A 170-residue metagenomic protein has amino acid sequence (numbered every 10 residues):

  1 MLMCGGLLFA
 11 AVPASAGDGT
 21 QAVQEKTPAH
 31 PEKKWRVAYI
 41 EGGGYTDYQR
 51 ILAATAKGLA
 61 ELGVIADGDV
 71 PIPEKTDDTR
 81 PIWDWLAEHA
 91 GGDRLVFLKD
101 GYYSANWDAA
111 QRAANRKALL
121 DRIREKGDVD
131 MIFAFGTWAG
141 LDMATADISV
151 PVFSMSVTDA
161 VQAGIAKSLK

Functional and structural regions predicted by a protein language model:
M1-L8: Gram-negative bacterial Sec-dependent N-terminal signal peptides
L8-K170: Short hydrophobic alpha-helices and adjacent helix-cap/hinge residues
